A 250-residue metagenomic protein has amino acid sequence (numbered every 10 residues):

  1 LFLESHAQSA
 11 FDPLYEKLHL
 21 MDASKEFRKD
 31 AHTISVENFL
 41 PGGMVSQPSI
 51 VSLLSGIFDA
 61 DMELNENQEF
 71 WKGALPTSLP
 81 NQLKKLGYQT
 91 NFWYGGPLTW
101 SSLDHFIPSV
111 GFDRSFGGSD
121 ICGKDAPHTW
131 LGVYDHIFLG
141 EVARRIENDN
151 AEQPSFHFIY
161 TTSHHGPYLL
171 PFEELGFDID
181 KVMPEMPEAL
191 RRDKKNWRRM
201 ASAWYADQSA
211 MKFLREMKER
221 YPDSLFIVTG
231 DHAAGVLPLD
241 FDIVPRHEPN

Functional and structural regions predicted by a protein language model:
L1-N250: Solvent-exposed soluble domains appended to multi-pass membrane proteins
